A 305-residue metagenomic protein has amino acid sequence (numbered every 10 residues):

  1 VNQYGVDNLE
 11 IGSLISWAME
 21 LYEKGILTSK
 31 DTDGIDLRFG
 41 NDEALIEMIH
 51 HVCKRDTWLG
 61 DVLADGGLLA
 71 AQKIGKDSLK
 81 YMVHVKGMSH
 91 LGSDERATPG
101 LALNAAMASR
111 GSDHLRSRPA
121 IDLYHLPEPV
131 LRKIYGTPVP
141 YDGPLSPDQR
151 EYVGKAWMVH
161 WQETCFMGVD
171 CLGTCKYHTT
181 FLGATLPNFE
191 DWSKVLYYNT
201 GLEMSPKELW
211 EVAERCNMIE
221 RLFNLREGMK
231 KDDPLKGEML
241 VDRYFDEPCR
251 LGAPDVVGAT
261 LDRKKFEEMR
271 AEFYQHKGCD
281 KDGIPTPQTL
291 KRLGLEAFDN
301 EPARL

Functional and structural regions predicted by a protein language model:
V1-L305: Extended C-terminal regions of large enzymes
